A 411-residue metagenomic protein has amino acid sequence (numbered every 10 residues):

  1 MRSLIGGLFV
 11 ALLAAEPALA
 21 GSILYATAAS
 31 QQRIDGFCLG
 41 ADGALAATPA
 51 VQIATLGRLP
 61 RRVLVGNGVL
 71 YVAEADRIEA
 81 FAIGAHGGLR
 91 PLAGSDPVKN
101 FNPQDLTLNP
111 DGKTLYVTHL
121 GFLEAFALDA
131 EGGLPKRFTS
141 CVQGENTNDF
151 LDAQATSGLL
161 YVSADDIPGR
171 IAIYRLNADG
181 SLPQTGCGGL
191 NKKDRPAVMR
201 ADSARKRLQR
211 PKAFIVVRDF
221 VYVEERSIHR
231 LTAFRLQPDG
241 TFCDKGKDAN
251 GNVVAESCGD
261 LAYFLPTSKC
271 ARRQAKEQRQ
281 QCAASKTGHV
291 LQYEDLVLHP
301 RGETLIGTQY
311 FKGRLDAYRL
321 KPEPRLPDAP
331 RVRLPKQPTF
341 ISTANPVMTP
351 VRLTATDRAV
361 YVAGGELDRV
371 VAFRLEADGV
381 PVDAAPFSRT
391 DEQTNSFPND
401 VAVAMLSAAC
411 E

Functional and structural regions predicted by a protein language model:
L19-T55, V63-V65: An edge-strand/N-cap motif at the start of beta-rich repeat modules
A29, A75, L120, D165-D166 (+5 more regions): Short loop/turn segments immediately following the C-termini of beta-strands
F37-A44, F81-G88, A125-G133, I173-P183 (+3 more regions): Short loop/turn segments immediately following beta-strands, especially the blade-tip and inter-blade linker loops
A46-A54, L89-V98, P135-Q143, P183-R200 (+3 more regions): Beta-propeller fold detector
R62, D105, F150-D152, A213 (+3 more regions): Conserved beta-strand position repeated once per blade in WD40 beta-propeller domains
V65-N67, L108-D111, Q154-S157, V216-R218 (+4 more regions): Residue-level detector of Asp-centered blade-edge/turn motifs that repeat once per structural unit in beta-propeller
A363-E411: Blade-level signature of beta-propeller repeat domains, shared across WD40, Kelch, NHL, RCC1 and BNR/Asp-box propellers
